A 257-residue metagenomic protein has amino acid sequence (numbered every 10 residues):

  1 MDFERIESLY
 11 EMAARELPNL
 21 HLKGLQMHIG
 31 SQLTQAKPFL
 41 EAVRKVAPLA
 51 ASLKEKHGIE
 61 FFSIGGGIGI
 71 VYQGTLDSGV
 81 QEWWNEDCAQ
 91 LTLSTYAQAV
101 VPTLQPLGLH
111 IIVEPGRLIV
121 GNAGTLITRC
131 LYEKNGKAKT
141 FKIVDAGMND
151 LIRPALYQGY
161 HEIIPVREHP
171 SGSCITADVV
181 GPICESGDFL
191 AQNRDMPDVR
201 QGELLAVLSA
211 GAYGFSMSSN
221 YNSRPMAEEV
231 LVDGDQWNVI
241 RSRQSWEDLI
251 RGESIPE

Functional and structural regions predicted by a protein language model:
M1-E7, S31-A47, D87-T95, L118-G124 (+2 more regions): Active-site glycine- and acidic-residue-rich loops that bind and position anionic ligands or nucleotide-like cofactors
M1-S63, I70, L131-E133: Active-site-proximal beta-alpha core segment in soluble small-molecule metabolic enzymes
L20-Q26, T75-D77, D178-V179, L204: Short amphipathic alpha-helical segments, especially helix-boundary/capping motifs
M27-T34, F62-G69, Q73-T75, G116-L118 (+2 more regions): Active-site beta-loop-alpha junctions enriched in small/polar residues
I29, F39-L40, D77-G79, L126-T128 (+1 more regions): Short, glycine/charged-enriched secondary-structure capping and boundary segments
L40-I112: Acidic, glycine-rich loop-and-beta core segments that form the ion-binding/anion-interacting portion of active sites
A99-E257: Charged (often Lys/Glu-rich) extended helix/loop segments that serve as interaction or gating elements
